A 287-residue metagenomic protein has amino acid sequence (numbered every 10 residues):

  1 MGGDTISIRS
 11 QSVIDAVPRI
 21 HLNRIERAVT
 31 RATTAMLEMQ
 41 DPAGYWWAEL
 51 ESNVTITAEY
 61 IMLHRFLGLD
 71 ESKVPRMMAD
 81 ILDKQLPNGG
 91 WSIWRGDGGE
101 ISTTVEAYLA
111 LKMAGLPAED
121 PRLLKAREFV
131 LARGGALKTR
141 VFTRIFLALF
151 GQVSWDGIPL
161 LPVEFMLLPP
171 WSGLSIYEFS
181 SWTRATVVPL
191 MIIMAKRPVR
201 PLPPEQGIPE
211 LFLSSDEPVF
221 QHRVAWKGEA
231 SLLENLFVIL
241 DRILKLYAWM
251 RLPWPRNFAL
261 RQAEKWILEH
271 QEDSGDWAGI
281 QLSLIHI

Functional and structural regions predicted by a protein language model:
M1-H286: Preference for long, amphipathic alpha-helical scaffolds in soluble/luminal domains and all-alpha bundles
